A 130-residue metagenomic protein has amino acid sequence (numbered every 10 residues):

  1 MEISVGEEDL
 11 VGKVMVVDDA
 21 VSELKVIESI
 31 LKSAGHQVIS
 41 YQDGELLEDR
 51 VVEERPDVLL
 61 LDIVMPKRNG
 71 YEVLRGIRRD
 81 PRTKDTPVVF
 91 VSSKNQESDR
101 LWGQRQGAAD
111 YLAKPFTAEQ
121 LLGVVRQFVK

Functional and structural regions predicted by a protein language model:
M1-M15, E28, E119-K130: Non-catalytic signal-transmission and effector/linker regions of two-component phosphorelay proteins
K25-S33: Charged docking surfaces used in two-component/phosphorelay signaling
G35-Q42, R50: Short hydrophobic/Thr-rich beta-strand motif most characteristic of the beta2 strand and flanking loop of CheY-like
E54-L60: Active-site beta3 strand of CheY-like receiver
M65: Receiver (REC) domain active-site loop signature in two-component systems and cognate sites in sensor histidine kinases
